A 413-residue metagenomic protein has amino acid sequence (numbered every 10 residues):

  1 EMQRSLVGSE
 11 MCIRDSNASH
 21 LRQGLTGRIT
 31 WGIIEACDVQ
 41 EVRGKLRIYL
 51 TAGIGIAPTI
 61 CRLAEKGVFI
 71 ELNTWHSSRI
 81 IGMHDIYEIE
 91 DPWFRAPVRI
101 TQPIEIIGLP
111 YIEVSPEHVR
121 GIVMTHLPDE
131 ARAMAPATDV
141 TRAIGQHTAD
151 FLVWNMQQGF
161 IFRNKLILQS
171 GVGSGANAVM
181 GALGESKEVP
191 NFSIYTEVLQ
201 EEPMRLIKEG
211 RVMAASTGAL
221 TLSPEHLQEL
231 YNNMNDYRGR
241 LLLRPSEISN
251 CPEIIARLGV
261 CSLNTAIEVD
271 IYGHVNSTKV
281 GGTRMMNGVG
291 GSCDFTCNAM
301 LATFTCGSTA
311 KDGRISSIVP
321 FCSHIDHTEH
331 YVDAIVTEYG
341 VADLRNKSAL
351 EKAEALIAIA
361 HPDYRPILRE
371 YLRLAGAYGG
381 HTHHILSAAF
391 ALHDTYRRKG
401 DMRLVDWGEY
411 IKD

Functional and structural regions predicted by a protein language model:
E1-G8, C12-I13: Single conserved hydrophobic/aromatic residue that forms the stacking wall/gate of nucleotide- or nucleobase-binding
Y49-G55, I70, W75-V114: His/Asp/Glu-rich metal-coordinating catalytic cores of metallo-dependent phosphodiesterases/hydrolases acting on
G53-G67, W93-P97, K187-E201, H274-T305 (+2 more regions): Gly/Ser/Thr-rich active-site loops/lids in small-molecule metabolic enzymes that frequently grip phosphoryl groups
Y87, E329-D413: Extended hydrophobic packing segments that form well-structured cores
R120-A135: Gly-rich Lys/Arg/Thr-decorated short loops/hinges at beta-loop-alpha junctions or inter-strand turns that position
P136-Y231: N-terminal active-site beta-alpha-beta segment that forms phosphate/nucleotide-binding and substrate-recognition loops
S193-T196, Q200, R205, E209 (+1 more regions): A glycine- and small/hydrophobic-rich beta-loop-beta segment that serves as a flexible "lid/hinge" or phosphate-binding
G259-A355, D363-Y364: C-terminal catalytic subdomain
